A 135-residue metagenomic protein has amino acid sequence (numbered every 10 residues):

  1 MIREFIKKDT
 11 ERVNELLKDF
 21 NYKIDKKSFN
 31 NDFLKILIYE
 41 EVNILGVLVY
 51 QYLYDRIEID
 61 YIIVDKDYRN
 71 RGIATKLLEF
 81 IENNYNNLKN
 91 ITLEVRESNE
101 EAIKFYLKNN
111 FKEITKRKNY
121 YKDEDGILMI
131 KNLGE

Functional and structural regions predicted by a protein language model:
M1-V13: A short beta-loop-alpha structural element at the N-terminal edge of CoA-dependent acyl/N-acetyltransferase catalytic
E15-E41, V47-V49: Active-site rim helix/loop that mediates acceptor-substrate recognition in acyltransferases
N43-Q51, R56-I63: Conserved beta-strand in the GNAT
I62-R69, V95-S98: A short, internal acetyl-CoA/4′-phosphopantetheine-binding micro-motif in the GNAT/acyltransferase core
V64, N70-N83, K104-K108: Conserved acetyl-CoA-binding loop-helix of GNAT-fold acetyltransferases
L78, N84-E97: Conserved GNAT acetyl-CoA-binding A-motif
R96-E100, N119-E135: C-terminal "cap" of GNAT-fold acetyltransferases
L107-T115: Conserved acetyl-CoA-binding loop of GNAT-fold acetyltransferases
